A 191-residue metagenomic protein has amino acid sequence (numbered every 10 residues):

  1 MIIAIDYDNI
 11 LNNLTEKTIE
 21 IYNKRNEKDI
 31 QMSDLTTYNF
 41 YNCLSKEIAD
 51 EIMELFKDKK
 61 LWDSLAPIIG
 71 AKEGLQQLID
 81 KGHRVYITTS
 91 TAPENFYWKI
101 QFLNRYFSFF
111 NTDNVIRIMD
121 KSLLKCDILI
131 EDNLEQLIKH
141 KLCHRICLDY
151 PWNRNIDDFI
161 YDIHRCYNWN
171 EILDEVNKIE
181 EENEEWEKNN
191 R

Functional and structural regions predicted by a protein language model:
M1-E51, I146: Active-site neighborhood of HAD-like aspartate-dependent phosphohydrolases
L35, Y86-P93, I100-Q101, S108-L124: A short, structured active-site edge motif that brings together acidic residues
C43-D58, G82-V85: Short, basic/glycine-rich phosphate-binding loops at helix/coil junctions that contact nucleotide phosphates
W62-A66, A71-L103: Substrate-recognition element of Asp-dependent hydrolases with the DxDx(T/V) motif
R84-Y86, I128, I146: A structural signal for isolated positions on well-ordered beta-strands in alpha/beta enzyme cores
F102-I118, F159-N177: Structural recognition of alpha->loop->beta junctions
N114-H140: Conserved Lys-Pro-Asp/Glu-containing loop-to-beta segment of HAD-superfamily phosphomonoesterases, centered on
I130-Y167: Acidic, Mg2+-coordinating phosphoryl-transfer loop and its flanking beta/alpha structural elements, shared across
